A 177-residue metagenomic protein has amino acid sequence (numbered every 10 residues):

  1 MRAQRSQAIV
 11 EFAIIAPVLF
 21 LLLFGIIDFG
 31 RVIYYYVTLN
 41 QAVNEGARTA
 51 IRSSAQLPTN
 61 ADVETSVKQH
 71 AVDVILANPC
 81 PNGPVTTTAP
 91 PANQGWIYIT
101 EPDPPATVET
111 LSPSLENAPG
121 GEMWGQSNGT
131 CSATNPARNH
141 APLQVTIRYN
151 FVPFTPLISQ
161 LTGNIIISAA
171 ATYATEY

Functional and structural regions predicted by a protein language model:
M1-V72: Alpha-helical assembly-interface signal, strongest on the long, hydrophobic N-terminal helix that forms
Q4, R138-H140, I166: A generic fold-level signal
F12, F29-G30, E122-Q126, T146-P153: A short linear-motif detector with a strong N-terminal bias
L19, L115, G121, T155-I158: Intrinsically disordered, low-complexity segments enriched in proline/serine/threonine
R48-T146, Y177: Short amphipathic secondary-structure patches
Q144-Y177: Low-complexity, S/T/G/P-rich flexible repeat/linker segments used as non-globular hinges and stalks within
